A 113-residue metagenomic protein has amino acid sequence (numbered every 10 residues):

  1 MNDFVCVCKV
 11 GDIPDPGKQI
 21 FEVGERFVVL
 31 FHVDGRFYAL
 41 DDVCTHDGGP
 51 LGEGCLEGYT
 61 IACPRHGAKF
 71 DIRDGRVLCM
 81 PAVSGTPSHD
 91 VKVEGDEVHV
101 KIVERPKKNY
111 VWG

Functional and structural regions predicted by a protein language model:
M1-G58, I72, S88-G113: N-terminal pre-ligand scaffold of iron-sulfur
C44, C63-H66: Short cysteine clusters
G58-P64, V77-T86: Short cysteine/histidine-rich metal-coordination sites, predominantly Zn2+-binding motifs
F70-D71, C79: Short beta-strand His + acidic residue motifs that chelate non-heme Fe in jelly-roll/DSBH and cupin folds
